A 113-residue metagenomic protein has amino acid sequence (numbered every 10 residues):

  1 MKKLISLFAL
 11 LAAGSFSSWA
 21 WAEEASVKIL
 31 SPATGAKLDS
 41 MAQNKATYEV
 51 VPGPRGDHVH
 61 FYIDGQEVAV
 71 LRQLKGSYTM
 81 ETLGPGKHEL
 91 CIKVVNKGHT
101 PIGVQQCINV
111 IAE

Functional and structural regions predicted by a protein language model:
S15-S17: N-terminal signal peptide c-region/cleavage motif recognized by signal peptidases
A22-D39: Short, compositionally biased P/S/T/A/G/V-rich stretches that sit at domain boundaries
L38-T47: Short coil/turn motif common to extracellular beta-sandwich-like domains
H58-Y62: Beta-strand signatures of extracellular beta-sandwich domains
E67-L74: Short beta-strand segments within Ig-like beta-sandwich modules, predominantly Fibronectin type-III
M80-E89: Surface-exposed, short loops/turns at beta-strand junctions within beta-sandwich domains
N96-G103: Short acidic/polar inter-strand loop motif in beta-rich domains
